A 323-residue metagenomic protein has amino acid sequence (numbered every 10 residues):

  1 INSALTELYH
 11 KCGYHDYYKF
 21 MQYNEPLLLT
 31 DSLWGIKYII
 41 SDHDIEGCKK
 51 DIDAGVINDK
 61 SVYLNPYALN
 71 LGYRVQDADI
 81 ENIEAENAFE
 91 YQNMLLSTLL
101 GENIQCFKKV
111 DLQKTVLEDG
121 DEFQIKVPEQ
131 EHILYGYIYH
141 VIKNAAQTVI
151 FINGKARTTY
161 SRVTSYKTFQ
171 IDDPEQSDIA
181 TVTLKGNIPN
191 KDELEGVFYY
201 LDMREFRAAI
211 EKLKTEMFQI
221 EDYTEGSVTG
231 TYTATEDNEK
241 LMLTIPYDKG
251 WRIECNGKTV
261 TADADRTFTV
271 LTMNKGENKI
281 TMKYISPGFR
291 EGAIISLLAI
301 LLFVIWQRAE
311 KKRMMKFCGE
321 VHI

Functional and structural regions predicted by a protein language model:
I1-W34, Y67-L100, R207-L213, D248: Extracytoplasmic/lumenal acceptor-recognition loop(s) of multi-pass membrane glycoenzymes
A4, Y9-C12, C48, C106 (+2 more regions): Generic recognition of cysteine residues
H15-D16, D44-E46, A68, H132 (+2 more regions): Short, glycine-/Ser/Thr-/acidic-enriched flexible segments
Y23-N24, S32-L33, Y38-S41, V56 (+2 more regions): Active-site-proximal structural scaffolding
W34-A88, I152: Aromatic/acidic, Gly/Pro-rich catalytic loop(s) in extracytoplasmic/lumenal soluble domains of multi-pass membrane
Y38, Y67, Y73-V75, N87 (+5 more regions): Helix-boundary/low-complexity linker signature
C48, I52, I57, Y63 (+6 more regions): Extended hydrophobic/Leu-rich segments
E102-I323: Active-site-proximal, structured, solvent-exposed surfaces of multi-pass membrane proteins that position macromolecular
